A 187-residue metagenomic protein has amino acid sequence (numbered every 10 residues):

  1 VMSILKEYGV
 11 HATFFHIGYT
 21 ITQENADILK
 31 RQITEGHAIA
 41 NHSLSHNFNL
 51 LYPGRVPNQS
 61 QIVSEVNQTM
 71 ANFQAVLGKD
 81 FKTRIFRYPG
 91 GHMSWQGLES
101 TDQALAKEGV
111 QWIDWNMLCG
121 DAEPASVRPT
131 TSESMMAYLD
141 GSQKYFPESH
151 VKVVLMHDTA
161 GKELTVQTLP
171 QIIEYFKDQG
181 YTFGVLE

Functional and structural regions predicted by a protein language model:
V1-Y88, Y175: Active-site beta->alpha N-cap acidic-glycine motif
M2-T13, A75, E148-E187: Terminal accessory/targeting
F15-Y19, H42-S45, F86-G91, W115-G120 (+2 more regions): Active-site-proximal beta-strand/loop segments in catalytic clefts of secreted hydrolases
K30-I33, D102-K107, Q171-E174: Short, surface-exposed basic-aromatic patches at helix termini and helix-loop junctions that form
G36, T83, V110, S149-V153: Structural motif
H46-G78, H92-H150, L164-Q167: Alpha-helical scaffold elements lining the catalytic groove of polysaccharide deacetylases
